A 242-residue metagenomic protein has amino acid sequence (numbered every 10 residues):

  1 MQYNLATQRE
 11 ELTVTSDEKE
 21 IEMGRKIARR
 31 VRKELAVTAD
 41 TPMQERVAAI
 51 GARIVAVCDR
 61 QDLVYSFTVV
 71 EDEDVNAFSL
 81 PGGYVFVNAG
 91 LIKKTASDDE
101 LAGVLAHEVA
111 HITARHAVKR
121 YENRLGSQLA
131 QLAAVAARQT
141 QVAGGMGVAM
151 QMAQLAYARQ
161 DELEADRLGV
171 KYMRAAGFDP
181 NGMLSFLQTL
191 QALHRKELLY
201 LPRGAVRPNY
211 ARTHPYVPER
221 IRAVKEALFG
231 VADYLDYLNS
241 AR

Functional and structural regions predicted by a protein language model:
M1-R242: A Zn2+-metalloprotease active-site environment signal
